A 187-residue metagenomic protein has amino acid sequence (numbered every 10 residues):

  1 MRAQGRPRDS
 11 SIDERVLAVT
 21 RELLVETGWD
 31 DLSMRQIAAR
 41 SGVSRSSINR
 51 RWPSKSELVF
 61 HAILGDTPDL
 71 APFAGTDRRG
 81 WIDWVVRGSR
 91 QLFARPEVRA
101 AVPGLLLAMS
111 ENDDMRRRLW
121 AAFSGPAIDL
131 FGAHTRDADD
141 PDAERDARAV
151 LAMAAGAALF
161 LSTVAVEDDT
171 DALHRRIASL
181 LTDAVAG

Functional and structural regions predicted by a protein language model:
M1-R40, S46, E57: Basic, helix-initiating cap at the start of DNA-binding domains
D9, D13, R116-I128: Amphipathic, non-transmembrane alpha-helical scaffold segments
D13, M34, G75, R79 (+4 more regions): Short, structured helix-loop boundary elements
D31, S54-V59, D69-L70, I82: Short amphipathic alpha-helical segment with a characteristic S/N-K-E followed by hydrophobic residues
E57, A62-I63, A94-A121: Amphipathic alpha-helical segments used for helix-helix packing
L70-V102, A147-V150: Hydrophobic alpha-helical connector segments
R116-A121, T135-A184: Hydrophobic/aromatic-rich alpha-helical bundle segments in the mid-to-C-terminal region
